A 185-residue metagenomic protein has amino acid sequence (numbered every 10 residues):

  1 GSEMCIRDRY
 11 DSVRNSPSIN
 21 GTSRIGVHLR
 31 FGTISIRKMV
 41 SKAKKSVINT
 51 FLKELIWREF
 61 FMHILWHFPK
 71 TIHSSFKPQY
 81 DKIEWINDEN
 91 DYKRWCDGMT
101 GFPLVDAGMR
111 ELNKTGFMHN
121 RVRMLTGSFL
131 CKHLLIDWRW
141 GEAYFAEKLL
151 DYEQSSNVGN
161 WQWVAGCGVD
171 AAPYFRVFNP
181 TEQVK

Functional and structural regions predicted by a protein language model:
G1-I6: Short, small-residue-biased leader/transition segments that mark boundaries at the very start of proteins
D8-M124, G166-F175, Q183-V184: Gly/Thr-rich phosphate-binding loop signature of adenosyl cofactor/nucleotide-binding cores
K42, K132-H133: Active-site catalytic microenvironments for nucleophilic, acid-base chemistry
M118-R121, L134-A143, E153-V158: Extended hydrophobic-aromatic, low-complexity segments
L135, L149-K185: An acidic, gly/pro-interrupted, aromatic-rich
